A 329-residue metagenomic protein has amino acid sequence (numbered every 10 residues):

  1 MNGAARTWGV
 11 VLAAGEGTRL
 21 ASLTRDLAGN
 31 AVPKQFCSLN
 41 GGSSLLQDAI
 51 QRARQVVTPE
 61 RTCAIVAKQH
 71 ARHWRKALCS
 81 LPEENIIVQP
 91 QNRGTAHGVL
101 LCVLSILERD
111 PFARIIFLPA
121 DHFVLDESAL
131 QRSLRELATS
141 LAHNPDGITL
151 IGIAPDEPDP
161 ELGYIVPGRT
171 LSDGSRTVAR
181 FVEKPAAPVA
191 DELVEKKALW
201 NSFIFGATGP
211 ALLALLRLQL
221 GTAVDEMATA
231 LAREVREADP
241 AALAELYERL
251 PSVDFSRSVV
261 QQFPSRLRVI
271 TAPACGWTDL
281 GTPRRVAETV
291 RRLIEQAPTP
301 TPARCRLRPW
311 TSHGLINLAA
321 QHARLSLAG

Functional and structural regions predicted by a protein language model:
M1-A14, R19-D26, N30-P33, S38-Q131 (+5 more regions): Conserved N-terminal catalytic core of the sugar/cofactor nucleotidyltransferase
M1-R6, A207-G329: Left-handed beta-helix
G9-V10, R61-C63, N85, R114-I116 (+7 more regions): Structural motif
L20, W74-R75, A190, L212 (+2 more regions): Hydrophobic packing residues within well-ordered alpha-helices of enzyme cores
S44, N92-H97, E157-D159, A187-P188 (+1 more regions): A short acidic, often aromatic-flanked loop/helix-cap motif at beta-alpha or helix-coil junctions that lines enzyme
T58, D126-L250, L267: Conserved core of the sugar-phosphate nucleotidyltransferase
V66, L118, P185, A207 (+1 more regions): A conserved hydrophobic position in a structured secondary element of the catalytic/binding core that shapes
